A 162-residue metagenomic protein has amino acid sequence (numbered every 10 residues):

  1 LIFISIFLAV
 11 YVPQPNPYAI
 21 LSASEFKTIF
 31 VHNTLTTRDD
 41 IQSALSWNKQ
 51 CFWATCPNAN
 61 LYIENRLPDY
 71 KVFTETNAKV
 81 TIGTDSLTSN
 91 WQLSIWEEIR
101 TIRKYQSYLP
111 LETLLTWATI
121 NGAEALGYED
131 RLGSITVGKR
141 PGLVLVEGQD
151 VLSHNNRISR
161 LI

Functional and structural regions predicted by a protein language model:
L1-F52, E64-V80, D130: Histidine/acidic residue-rich metal-binding segments in metalloenzymes
A23, R66-G148: His/Asp/Glu-enriched, well-ordered alpha-helical/loop segment that forms or immediately abuts the divalent-metal
I29, P57-A59, A123: A generic structural signal for short
N33-T36, C56-N60, D85-L87: Active-site beta-loop-alpha junctions enriched in small/polar residues
R38, L61-Y62, S89-N90, S153: Short glycine-rich, flexible loops that bind phosphorylated cofactors or substrates
A59, Q149-D150: Flexible, active-site-proximal loop/turn residues at the rims of small-molecule/cofactor binding pockets and catalytic
D150-N156: Short, Lys/Arg- and Gly-enriched loop/turn segments at beta-strand edges
R160-I162: Short peripheral tails and domain-boundary helices/loops at the edges of structured domains
